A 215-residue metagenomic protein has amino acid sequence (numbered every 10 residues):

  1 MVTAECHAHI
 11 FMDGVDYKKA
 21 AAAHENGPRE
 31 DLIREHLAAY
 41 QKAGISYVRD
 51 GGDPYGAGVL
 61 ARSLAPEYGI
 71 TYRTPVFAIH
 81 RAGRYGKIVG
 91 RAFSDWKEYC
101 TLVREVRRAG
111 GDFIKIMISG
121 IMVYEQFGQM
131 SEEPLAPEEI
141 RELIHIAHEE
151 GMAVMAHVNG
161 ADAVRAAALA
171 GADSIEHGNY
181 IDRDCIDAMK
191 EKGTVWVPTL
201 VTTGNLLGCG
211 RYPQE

Functional and structural regions predicted by a protein language model:
M1, G58-P66, W96-D112, I181-T194: Short amphipathic alpha-helices and their capping/turn segments at secondary-structure boundaries
T3-L64, Y85: Metal-associated gating/positioning segment near the N- to mid-region
H9-D13, P54-G58, H80-A82, G120-Y124 (+3 more regions): Active-site environment of divalent metal-dependent phosphoester hydrolases
F11-G27, A82-F93, E125-P134, L207-Q214: Acidic/histidine-rich helix-loop elements that form or flank divalent-metal/phosphate-binding sites at the catalytic
R29-A39, A92-R107, N159-A163: Short, acidic/polar
E30-V59, G69-I79, G111-E125, A153 (+2 more regions): Divalent metal-dependent hydrolysis catalytic cores, especially in the metallo-beta-lactamase
H80-E139: Active-site gating/metal-coordination segments in enzymes
Q126-E215: Active-site core of metal-dependent hydrolases
